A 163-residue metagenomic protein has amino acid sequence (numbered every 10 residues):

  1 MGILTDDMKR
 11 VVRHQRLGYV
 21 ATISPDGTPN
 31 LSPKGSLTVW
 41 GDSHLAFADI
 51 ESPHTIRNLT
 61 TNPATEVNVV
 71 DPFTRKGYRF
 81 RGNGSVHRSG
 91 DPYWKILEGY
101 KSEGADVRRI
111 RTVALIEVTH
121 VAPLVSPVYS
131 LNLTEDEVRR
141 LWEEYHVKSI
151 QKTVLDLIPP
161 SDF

Functional and structural regions predicted by a protein language model:
M1-L17: Short, basic/aromatic recognition patches
M8-K9, S36, K101-D106: A generic local secondary-structure boundary/capping motif
Q15-E51, Y78: Short beta-strand segments
G18, P63-T65, K76-F80, I110-A114 (+1 more regions): Generic beta-strand structural signal
G27, N58-L59, I116: Buried hydrophobic positions in well-ordered alpha/beta secondary-structure cores of metabolic enzymes
H54-G99: Short, structured beta-strand-loop surface elements
S85-R88, P92-F163: C-terminal edge-of-domain segments
